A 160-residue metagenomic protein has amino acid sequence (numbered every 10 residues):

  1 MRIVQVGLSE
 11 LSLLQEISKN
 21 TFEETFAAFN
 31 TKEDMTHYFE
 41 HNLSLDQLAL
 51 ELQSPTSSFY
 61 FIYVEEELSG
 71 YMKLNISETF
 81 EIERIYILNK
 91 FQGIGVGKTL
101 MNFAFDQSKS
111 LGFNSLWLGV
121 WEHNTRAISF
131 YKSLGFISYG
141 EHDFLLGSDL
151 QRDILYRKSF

Functional and structural regions predicted by a protein language model:
M1-I3: Extreme N-terminal starter segment of soluble prokaryotic enzymes
Q5-L11, Q15-K90, M101-F103, Q107 (+3 more regions): Acetyl-CoA-dependent GNAT
Y38-F39, S57, G95, E122 (+2 more regions): Residues at secondary-structure transition points
E66, G70, G95-G97, G135: Conserved phosphate-binding and hydrolysis motifs of nucleotide-dependent enzymes
F80, N114-I128, K132-L134, E141-F160: C-terminal "cap" of GNAT-fold acetyltransferases
L88-I94, K98, E122-H123: Active-site acidic-Proline motif in GNAT/NAT acetyltransferases
I94, L111-N114: Short coil/turn segments at alpha/beta junctions that flank glycine-rich nucleotide-binding fingerprints
